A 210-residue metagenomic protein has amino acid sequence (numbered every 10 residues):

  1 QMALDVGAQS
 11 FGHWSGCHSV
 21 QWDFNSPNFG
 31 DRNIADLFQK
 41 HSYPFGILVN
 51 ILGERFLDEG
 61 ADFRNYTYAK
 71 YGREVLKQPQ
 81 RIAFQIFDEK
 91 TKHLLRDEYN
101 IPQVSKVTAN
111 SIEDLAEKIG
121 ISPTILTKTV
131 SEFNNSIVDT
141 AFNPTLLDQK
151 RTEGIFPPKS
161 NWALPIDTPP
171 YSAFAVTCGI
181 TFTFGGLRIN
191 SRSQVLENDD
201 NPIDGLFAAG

Functional and structural regions predicted by a protein language model:
Q1-D148, T152-G210: Residues forming the flavin
